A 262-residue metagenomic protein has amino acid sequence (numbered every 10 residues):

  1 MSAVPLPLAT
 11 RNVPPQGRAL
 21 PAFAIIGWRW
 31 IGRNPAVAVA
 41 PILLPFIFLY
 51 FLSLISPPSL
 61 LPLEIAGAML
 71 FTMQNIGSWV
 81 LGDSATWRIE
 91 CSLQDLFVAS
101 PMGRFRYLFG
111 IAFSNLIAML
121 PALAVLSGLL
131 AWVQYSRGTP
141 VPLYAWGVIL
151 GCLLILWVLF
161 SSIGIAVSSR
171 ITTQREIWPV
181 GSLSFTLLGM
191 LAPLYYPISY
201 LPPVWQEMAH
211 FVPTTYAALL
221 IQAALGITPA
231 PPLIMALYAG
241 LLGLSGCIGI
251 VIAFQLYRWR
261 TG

Functional and structural regions predicted by a protein language model:
S2-L44: Aromatic- and glycine-rich beta-strand/loop motifs that create alpha-glucan
S2-P5, P15-I25, L194-P232, A236: Short hydrophobic, aromatic-rich alpha-helical segments embedded in or entering the lipid bilayer of multi-pass
A3-L6, P45, L49-S53, L219-G262: Alpha-helical transmembrane segments of multi-pass membrane transporters/translocases
W30-G77, F185-M190, G243-C247: Hydrophobic alpha-helical transmembrane segments of multi-pass membrane transport/permease proteins
L52-S56, S168-F211: Transmembrane helix segments
L54-R88, L150-S169, L188, V251-Q255: Hydrophobic alpha-helical transmembrane segments of membrane proteins
P62-V133, L183: Hydrophobic alpha-helical transmembrane segments of multi-pass membrane transport proteins
R104, F109-G181, P231-G243, C247-A253: Alpha-helical transmembrane segments and their short interhelical loops
